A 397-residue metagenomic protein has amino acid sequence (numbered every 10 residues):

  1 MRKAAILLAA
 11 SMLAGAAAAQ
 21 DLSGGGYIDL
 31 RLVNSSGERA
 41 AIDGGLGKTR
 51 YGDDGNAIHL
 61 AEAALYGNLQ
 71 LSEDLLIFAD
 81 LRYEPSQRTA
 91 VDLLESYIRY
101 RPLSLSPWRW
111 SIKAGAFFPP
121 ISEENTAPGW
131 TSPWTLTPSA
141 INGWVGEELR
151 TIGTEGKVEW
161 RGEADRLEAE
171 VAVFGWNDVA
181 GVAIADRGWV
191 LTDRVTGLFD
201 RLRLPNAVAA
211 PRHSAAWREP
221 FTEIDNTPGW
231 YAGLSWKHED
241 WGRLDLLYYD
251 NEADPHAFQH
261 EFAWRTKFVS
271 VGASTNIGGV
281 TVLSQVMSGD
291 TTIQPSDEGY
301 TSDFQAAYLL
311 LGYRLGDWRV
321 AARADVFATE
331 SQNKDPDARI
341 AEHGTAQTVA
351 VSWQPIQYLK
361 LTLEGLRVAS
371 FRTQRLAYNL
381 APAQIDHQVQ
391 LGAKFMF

Functional and structural regions predicted by a protein language model:
R2-L7: Sec-dependent signal peptide recognition, specifically the positively charged N-region followed immediately by
A10-S11: Short, linear, compositionally biased motifs with a strong N-terminal bias
A14-A16: N-terminal signal peptide c-region/cleavage motif recognized by signal peptidases
D21, A90, P102-I112, E148-R314 (+1 more regions): Signature for the C-terminal beta-barrel architecture of outer-membrane proteins
D21-S35, D54-R187, S235-E239, L310-R314 (+1 more regions): Outer membrane beta-barrel
V33-A61, W217-P220: Surface-exposed strand-loop-strand hairpins of Gram-negative outer-membrane beta-barrel proteins
G37-R39, G52, S96-Y100, A116 (+2 more regions): Outer-membrane beta-barrel pore domains
G52-D53, A140-G143, R218-F221, Q259: Short, P/G- and charge-enriched loop/turn segments at secondary-structure junctions
